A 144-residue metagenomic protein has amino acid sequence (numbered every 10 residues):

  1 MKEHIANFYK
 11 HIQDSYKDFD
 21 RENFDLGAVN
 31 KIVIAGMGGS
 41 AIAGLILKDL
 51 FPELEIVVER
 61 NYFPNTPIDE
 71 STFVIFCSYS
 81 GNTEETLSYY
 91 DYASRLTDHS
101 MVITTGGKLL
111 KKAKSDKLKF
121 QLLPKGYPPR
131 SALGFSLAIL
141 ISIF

Functional and structural regions predicted by a protein language model:
M1-D20: N-terminal amphipathic/basic leader segments beginning at the initiator methionine
L26-F144: Glycine-rich phosphate-binding loops that contact phosphosugars or nucleotide phosphates
